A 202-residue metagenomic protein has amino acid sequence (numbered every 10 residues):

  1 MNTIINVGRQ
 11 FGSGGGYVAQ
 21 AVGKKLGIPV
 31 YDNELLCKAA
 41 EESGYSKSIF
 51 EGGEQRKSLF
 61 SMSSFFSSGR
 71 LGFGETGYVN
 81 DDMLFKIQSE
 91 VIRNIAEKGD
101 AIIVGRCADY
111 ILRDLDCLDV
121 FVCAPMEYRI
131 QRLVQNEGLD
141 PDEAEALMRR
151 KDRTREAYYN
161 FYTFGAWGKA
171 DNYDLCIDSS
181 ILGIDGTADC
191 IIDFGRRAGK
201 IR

Functional and structural regions predicted by a protein language model:
N2-I4: Extreme N-terminal starter segment of soluble prokaryotic enzymes
N6-G23: Glycine-rich phosphate-binding P-loop
P29-E41: Short beta-strand-centered segment that lines the nucleotide-binding/catalytic pocket of NTP-utilizing
A40-D100: ATP-dependent small-molecule kinase phosphotransfer cores that center on conserved nucleotide phosphate-binding segments
F60-F65, D140-D185: Small-molecule kinase domains that catalyze NTP-dependent phosphoryl transfer to phosphate-bearing small molecules
R106, Y110, M126-E127, L139-D140 (+5 more regions): Long, contiguous binding/interaction regions
D114-K151: Conserved phosphate-donor/acceptor-positioning beta-strand/loop module used by diverse small-molecule
